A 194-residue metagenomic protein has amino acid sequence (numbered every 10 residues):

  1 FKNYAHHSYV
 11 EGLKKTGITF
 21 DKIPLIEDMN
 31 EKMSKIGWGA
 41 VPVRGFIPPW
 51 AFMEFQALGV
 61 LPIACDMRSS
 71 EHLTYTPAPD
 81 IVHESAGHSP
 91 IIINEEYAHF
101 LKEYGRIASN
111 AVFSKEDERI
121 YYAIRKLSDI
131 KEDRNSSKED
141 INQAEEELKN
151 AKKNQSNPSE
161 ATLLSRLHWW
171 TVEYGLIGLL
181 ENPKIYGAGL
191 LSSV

Functional and structural regions predicted by a protein language model:
F1-I141: The feature captures two recurrent sequence modes
Y121, D133-A188, S192: Extended, Lys/Arg-enriched charged tracts that mediate electrostatic binding to polyanionic substrates
